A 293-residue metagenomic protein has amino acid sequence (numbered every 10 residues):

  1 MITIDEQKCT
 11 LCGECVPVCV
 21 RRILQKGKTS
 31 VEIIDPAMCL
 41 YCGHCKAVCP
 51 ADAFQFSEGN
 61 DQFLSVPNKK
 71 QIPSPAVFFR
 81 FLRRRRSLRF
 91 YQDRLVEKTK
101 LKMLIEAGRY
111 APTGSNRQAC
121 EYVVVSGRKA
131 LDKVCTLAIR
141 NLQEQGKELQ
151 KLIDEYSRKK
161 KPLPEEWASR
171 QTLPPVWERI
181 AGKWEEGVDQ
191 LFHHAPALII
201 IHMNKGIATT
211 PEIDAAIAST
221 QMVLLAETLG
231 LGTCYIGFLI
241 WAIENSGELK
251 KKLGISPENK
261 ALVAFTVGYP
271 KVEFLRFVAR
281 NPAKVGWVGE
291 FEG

Functional and structural regions predicted by a protein language model:
M1-G293: Acidic, surface-exposed loops and disordered segments
